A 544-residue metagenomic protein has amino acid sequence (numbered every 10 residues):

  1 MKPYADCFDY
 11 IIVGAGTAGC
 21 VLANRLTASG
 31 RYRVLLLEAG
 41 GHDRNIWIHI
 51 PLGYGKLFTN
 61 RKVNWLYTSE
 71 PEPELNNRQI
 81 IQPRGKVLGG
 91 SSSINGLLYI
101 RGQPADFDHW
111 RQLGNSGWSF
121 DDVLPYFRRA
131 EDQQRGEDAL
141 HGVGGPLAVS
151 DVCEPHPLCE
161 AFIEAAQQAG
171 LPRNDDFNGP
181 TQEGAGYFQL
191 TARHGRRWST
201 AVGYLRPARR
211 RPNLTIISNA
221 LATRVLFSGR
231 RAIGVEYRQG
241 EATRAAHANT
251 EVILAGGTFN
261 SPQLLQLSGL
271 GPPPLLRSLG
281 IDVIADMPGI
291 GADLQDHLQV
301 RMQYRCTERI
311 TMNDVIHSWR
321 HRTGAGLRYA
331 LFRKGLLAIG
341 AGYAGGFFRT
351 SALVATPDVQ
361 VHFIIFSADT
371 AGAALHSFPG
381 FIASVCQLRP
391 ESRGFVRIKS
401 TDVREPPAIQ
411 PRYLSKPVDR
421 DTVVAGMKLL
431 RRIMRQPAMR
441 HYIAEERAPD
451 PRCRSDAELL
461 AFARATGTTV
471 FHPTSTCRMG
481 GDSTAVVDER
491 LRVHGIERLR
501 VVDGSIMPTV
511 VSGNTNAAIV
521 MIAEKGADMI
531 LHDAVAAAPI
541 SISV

Functional and structural regions predicted by a protein language model:
M1-V544: N-terminal redox-cofactor-binding region of secreted/periplasmic oxidoreductases
